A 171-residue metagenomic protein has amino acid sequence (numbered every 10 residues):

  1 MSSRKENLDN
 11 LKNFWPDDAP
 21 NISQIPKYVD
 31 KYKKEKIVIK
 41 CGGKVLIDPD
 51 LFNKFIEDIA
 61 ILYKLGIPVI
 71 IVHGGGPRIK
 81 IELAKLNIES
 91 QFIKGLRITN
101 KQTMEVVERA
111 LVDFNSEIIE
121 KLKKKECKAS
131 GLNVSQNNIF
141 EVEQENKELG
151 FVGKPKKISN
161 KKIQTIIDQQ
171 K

Functional and structural regions predicted by a protein language model:
M1-K171: Nucleotide/pyrophosphate-binding catalytic subdomain
